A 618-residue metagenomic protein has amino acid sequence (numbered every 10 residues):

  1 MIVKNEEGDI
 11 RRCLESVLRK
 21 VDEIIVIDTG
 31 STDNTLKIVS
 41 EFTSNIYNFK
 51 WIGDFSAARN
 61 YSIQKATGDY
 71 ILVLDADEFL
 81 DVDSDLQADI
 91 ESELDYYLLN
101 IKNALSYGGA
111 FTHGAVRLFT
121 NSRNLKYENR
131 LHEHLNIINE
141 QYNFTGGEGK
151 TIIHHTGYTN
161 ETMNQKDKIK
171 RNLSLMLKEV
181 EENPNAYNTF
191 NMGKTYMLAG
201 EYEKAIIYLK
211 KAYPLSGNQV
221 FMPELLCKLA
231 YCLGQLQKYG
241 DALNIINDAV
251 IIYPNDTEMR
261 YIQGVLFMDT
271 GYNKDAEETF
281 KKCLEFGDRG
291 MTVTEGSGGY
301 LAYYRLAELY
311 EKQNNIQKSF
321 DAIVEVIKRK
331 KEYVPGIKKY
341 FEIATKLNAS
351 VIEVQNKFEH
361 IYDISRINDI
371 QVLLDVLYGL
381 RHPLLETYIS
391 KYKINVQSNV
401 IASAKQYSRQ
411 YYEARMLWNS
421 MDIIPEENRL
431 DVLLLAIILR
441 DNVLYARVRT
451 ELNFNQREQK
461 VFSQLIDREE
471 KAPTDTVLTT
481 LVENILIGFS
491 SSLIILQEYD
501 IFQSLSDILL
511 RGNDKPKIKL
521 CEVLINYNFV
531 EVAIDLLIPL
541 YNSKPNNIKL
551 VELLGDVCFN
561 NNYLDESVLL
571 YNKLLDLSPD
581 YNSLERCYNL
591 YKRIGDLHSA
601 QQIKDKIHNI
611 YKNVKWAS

Functional and structural regions predicted by a protein language model:
M1-E23: Short, well-formed alpha-helical segments that are part of the catalytic scaffolds of diverse glycosyltransferases
G8-R11, D33-F42, D83-S84: Acidic helix N-cap motif at the loop->helix transition within catalytic regions of sugar-transfer enzymes
S16, D28-K37, W51, D75: A conserved acidic beta->alpha catalytic loop
K37-A57, Y61, K65: Conserved donor nucleotide-binding strand/loop of the catalytic core
A57-I63, L80-K204: Catalytic-site signature of metal-activated, phosphate-bearing donor transferases, centered on the GT-A/GT-A-like
I71: Short aromatic/hydrophobic "clamp" motif used to bind/position activated sugar donors
Y196, L233, F267, Y310 (+8 more regions): Residue at a conserved register position within TPR or TPR-like alpha-solenoid repeats
I207-K211, D241-A249, E277-K282, I316-E325 (+9 more regions): Alpha-helical repeat scaffolds
